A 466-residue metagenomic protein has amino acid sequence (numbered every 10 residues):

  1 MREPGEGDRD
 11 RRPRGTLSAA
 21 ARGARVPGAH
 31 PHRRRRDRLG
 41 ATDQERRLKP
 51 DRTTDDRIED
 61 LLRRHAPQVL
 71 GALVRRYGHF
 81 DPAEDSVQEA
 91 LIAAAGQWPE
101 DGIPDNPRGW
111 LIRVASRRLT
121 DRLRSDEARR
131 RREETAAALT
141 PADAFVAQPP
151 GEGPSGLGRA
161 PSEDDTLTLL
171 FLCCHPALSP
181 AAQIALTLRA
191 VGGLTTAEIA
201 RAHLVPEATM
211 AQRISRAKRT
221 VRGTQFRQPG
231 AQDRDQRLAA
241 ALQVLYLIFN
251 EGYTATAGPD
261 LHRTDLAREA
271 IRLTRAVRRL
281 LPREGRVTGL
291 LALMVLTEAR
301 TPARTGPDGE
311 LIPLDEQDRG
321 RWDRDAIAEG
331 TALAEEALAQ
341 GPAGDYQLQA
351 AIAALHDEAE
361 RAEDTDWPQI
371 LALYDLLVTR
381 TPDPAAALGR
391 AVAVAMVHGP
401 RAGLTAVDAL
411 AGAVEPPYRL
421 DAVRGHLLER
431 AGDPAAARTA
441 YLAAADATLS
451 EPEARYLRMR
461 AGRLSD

Functional and structural regions predicted by a protein language model:
K49-G71, D81, D235-Q243: A short, charge-rich alpha-helical start-of-domain segment used by transcription regulators
L61-F80, A93-Q97, F171, H175 (+2 more regions): Amphipathic, Lys/Arg- and hydrophobic-enriched alpha-helical face
V69, L73, L111, A115-L123: Hydrophobic-face residues of short alpha-helical interaction/recognition segments
R76, Q88-P107, S125-E127, T224-Q228 (+3 more regions): Sigma70-family region 2
G102, S116-T135: Arg/Lys-rich amphipathic alpha helix in sigma70-family domain 2
E133-E198, V205-D375: Amphipathic helix-loop-helix modules that constitute alpha-helical solenoid scaffolds
